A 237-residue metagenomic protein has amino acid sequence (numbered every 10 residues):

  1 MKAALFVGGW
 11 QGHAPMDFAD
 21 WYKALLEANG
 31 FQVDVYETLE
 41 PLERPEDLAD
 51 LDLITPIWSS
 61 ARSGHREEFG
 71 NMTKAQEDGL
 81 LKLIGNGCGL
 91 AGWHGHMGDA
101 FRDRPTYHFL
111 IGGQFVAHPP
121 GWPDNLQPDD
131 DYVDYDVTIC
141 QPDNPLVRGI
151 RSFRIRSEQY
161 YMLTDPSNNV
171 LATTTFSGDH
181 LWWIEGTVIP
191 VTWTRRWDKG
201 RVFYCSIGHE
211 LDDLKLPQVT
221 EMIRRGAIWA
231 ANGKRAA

Functional and structural regions predicted by a protein language model:
K2-L5, P15-G92, H96-D99: Helical hinge/lid and interdomain linker segments adjacent to catalytic or ligand-binding clefts that mediate domain
V7-W10, H96, G208: Residue-level signal for short, function-critical loop segments
F18, Y22, Q76, D103 (+2 more regions): Stable alpha-helical elements in mature extracytoplasmic
L26-E27, D50, G121-D198: Catalytic beta-strand/loop cores that center a nucleophilic Ser/Cys/Thr and support acyl-enzyme chemistry
A28, D179-I189, R196-A237: Extracellular ligand-binding/catalytic regions of CAZymes and related secreted enzymes and adhesion modules
A61-R148: A glycine-rich, often tryptophan-bearing local segment used as a flexible ligand/cofactor-contacting loop or short
Y107-G113, S152-N169, G208, T220-G233: Oxidoreductase and adenylate-handling cofactor-binding alpha/beta cores
